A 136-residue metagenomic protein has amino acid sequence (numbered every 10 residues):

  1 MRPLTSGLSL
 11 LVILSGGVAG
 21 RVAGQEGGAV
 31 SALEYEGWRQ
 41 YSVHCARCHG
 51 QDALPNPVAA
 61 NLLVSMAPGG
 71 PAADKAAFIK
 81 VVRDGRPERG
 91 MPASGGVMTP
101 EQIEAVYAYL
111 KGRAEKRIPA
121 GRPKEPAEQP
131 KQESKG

Functional and structural regions predicted by a protein language model:
M1-L4: Positively charged n-region of N-terminal signal peptides that target proteins for export
G7-G17: Bacterial N-terminal signal peptides
S15-G16, G20, V43: Short, intrinsically disordered, low-complexity terminal segments
G20-L33, A46-P68: His/Cys-centered metal/cofactor-coordination and adjacent catalytic loops
G24-S31, R39-V43, P92-G136: Flexible coil segments in periplasmic/lumen-exposed cytochrome c-class electron-transfer proteins
V30-D52, A77-D84, G136: Sequence/structural segment immediately N-terminal to covalent heme-attachment motifs in c-type and related
N56-P57, L63-E115: Extracytoplasmic electron-transfer domains, predominantly the class I c-type cytochrome c fold
